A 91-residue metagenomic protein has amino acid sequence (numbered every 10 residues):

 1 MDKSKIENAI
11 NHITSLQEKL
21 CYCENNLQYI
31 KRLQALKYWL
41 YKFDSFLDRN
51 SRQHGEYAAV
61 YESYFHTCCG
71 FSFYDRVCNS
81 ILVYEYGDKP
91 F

Functional and structural regions predicted by a protein language model:
M1-S4, Y86-F91: Short intrinsically disordered terminal tails
D2-T14, R32, L36: Short amphipathic alpha-helical heptad-repeat segments
T14-Q17, D44: Structural signal for well-ordered, non-membrane alpha-helices
L16-L27: Secondary-structure edge/capping motif, primarily at the C-terminal ends of alpha-helices and the immediately following
I30-G87: Acidic, low-complexity, intrinsically disordered interaction modules
